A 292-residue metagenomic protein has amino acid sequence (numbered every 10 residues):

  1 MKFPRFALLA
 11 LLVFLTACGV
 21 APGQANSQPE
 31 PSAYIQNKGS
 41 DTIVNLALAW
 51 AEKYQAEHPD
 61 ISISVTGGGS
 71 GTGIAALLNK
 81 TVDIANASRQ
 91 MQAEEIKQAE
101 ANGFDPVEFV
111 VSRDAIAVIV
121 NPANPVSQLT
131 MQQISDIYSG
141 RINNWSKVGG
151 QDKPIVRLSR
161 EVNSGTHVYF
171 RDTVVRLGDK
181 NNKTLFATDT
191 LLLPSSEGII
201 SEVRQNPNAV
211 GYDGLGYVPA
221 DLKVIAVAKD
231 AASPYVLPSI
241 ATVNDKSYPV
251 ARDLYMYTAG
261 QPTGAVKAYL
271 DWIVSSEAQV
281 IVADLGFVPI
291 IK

Functional and structural regions predicted by a protein language model:
M1-R5: Positively charged n-region of N-terminal signal peptides that target proteins for export
A7-A17: Bacterial N-terminal signal peptides
C18-K292: Exported/periplasmic ABC-transporter solute-binding proteins
